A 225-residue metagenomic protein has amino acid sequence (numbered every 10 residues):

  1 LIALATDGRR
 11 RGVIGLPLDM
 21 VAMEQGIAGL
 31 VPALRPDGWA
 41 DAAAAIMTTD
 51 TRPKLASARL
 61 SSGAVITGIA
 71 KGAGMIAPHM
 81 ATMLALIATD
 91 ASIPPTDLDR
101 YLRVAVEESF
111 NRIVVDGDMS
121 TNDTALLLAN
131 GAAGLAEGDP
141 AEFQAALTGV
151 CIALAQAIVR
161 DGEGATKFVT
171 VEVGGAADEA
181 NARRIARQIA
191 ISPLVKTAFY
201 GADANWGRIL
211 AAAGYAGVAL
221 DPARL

Functional and structural regions predicted by a protein language model:
I2-F110: Glycine-rich, mobile lid/loop segments that gate access to catalytic sites or pores
G12-I14, A125-A132, T166-D178, W206-Y215: A short beta-alpha structural unit
D37-A43, F110-N122, A153-T170, K196-D203 (+1 more regions): Flexible, glycine/charged-enriched surface loops at secondary-structure junctions
T67-T82, V115-T121, F199-A204: Conserved phosphate/anionic-ligand binding catalytic regions in large, soluble enzymes, centered on
P94-L154: Acidic, glycine-rich loop-and-beta core segments that form the ion-binding/anion-interacting portion of active sites
N130-G201: A glycine- and small/hydrophobic-rich beta-loop-beta segment that serves as a flexible "lid/hinge" or phosphate-binding
R184, I191-L225: Internal helix-turn-beta structural module
